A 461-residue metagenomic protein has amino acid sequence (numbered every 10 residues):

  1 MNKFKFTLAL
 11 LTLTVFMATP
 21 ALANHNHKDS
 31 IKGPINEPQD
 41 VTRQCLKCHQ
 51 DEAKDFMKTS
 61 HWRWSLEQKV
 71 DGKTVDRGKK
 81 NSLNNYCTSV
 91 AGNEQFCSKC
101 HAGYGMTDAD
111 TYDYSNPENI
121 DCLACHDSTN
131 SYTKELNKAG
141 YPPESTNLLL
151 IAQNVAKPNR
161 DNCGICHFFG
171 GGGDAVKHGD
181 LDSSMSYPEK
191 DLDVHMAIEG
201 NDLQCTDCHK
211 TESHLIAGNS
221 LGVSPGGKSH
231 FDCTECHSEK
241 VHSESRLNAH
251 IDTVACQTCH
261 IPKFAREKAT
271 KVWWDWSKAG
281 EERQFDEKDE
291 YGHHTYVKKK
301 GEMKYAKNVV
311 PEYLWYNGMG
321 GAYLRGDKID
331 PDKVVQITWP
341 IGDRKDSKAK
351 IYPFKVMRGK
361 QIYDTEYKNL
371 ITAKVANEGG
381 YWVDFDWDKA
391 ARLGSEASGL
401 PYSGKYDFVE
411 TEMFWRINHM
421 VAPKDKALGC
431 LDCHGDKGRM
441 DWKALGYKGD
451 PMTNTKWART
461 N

Functional and structural regions predicted by a protein language model:
M1-A9: Bacterial N-terminal signal peptides that target proteins for export
A9-A18: Bacterial N-terminal signal peptides
L22-N159, I165-H230, T234-N248, I351-R358 (+2 more regions): Sequence context of c-type cytochrome heme-c attachment sites
S229-K333, T338: Repeat-solenoid scaffold signature
I251-V254, A349, D425-L428: Short, well-structured alpha-helical interface segments that form or flank functional binding sites
H293-T295, E302-P340, R344-Y352, M357-Q361 (+2 more regions): Long, compositionally biased charged/polar accessory segments in the mid-to-C-terminal portions of proteins
Y363-T365: Short active-site-adjacent structural elements
A422-K424, L431-G438: Terminal low-complexity/disordered tails
